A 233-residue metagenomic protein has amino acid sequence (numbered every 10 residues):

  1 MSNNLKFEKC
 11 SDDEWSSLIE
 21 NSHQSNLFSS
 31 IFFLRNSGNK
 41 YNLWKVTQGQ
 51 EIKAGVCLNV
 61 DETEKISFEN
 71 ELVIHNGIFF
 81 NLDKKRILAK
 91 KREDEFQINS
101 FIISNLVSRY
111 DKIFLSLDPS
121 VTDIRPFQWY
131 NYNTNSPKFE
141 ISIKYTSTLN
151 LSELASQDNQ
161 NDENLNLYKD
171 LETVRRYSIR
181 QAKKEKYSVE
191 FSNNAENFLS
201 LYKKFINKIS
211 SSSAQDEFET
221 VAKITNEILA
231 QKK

Functional and structural regions predicted by a protein language model:
S2-K65, P119-T146, S152-K233: A conserved beta-strand-loop-helix scaffold within acyl/acetyltransferase catalytic domains
K65-P137: Acyl-donor binding region in acyl/amide transferases
